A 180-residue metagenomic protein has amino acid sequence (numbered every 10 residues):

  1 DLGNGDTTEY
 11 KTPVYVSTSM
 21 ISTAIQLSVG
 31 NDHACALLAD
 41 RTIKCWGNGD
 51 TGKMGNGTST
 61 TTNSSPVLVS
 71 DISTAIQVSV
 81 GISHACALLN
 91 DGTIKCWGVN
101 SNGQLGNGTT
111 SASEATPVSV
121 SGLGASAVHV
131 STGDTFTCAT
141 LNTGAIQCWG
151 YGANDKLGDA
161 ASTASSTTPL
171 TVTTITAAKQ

Functional and structural regions predicted by a protein language model:
D1-T12, W46-S64, G98-A115, Q147-T168: Short glycine/serine- and acidic-residue-enriched loop/turn motifs that recur at repeat junctions
T7-Y10, I21, N63, I72 (+3 more regions): Short loop/turn positions that demarcate and connect the beta-strands within blades of beta-propeller repeat domains
V14-S17, V67-L68, V118-V120, L170-T171: A short beta-strand motif characteristic of beta-propeller blades
T23-G30, L38-T42, T74-Q77, L89-K95: Thr-biased low-complexity repeat/linker tracts and other Thr-enriched repetitive architectures
H33-A36, C45, H84-A87, C96 (+2 more regions): Conserved core positions of repeat-based scaffolds
